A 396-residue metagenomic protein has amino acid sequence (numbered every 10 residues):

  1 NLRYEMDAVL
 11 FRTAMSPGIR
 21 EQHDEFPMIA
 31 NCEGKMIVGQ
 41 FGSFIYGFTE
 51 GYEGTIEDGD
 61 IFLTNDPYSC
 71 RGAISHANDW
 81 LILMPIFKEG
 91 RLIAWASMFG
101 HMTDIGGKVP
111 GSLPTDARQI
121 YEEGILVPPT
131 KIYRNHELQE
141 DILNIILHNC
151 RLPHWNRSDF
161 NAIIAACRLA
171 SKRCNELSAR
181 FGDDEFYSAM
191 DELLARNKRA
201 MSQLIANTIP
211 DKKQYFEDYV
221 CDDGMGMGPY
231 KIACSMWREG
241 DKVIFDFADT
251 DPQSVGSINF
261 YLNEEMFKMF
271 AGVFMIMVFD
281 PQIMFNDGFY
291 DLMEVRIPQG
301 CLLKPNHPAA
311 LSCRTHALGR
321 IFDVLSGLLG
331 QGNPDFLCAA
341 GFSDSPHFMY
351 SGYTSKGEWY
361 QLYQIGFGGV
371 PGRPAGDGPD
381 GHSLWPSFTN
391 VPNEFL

Functional and structural regions predicted by a protein language model:
N1-D58, L63, P67-K88, L92-L396: Glycine/proline-enriched, intrinsically flexible loops and inter-domain linkers
